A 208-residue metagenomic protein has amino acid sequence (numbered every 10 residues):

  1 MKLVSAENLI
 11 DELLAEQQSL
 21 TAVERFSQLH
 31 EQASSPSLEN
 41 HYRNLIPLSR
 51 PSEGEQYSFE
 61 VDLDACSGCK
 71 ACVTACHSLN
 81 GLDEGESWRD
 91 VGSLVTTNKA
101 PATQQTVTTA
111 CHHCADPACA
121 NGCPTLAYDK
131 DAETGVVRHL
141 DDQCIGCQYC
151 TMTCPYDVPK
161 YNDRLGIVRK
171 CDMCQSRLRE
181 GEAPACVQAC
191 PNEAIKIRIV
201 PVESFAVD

Functional and structural regions predicted by a protein language model:
M1-D208: Non-ligating segments of multi-cofactor redox enzymes
